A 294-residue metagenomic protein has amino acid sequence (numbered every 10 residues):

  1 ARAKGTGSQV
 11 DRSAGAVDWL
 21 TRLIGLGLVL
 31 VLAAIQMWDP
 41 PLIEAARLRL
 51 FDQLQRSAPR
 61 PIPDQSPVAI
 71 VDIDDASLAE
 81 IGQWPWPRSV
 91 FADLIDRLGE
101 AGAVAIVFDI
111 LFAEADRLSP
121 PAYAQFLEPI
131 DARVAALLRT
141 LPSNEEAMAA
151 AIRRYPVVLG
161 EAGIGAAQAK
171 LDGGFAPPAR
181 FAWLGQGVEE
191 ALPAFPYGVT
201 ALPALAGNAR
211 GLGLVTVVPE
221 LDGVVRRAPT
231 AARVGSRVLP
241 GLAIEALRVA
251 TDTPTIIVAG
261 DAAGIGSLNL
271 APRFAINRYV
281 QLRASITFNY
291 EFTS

Functional and structural regions predicted by a protein language model:
R2, D11-E291: Non-transmembrane functional regions of envelope-associated proteins
S294: Short, Gly/Ser/Thr-enriched beta-strand-loop segments that form substrate-interacting elements of hydrolase/peptidase
